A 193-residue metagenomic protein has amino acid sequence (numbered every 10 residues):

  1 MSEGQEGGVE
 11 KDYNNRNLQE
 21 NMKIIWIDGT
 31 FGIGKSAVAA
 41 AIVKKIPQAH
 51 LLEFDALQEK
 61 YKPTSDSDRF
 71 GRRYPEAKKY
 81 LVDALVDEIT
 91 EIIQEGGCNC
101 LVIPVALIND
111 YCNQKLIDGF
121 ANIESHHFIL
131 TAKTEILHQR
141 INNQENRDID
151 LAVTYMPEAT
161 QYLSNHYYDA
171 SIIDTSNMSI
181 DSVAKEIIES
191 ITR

Functional and structural regions predicted by a protein language model:
I27: Hydrophobic anchor at the beta1->P-loop junction of P-loop NTPases
T30: P-loop (Walker A) phosphate-binding loop of NTP-binding proteins
I33: ATP-binding Walker
S36: Walker A/P-loop
A40-D83: Conserved substrate/cofactor phosphate-moiety recognition/catalytic segment in nucleotide-dependent phosphotransferases
Y80-A121: Glycine-rich phosphate-binding loop used to anchor ATP phosphates in small-molecule kinases, encompassing both
N122-R140: Conserved phosphate-donor/acceptor-positioning beta-strand/loop module used by diverse small-molecule
N143-E186: Small-molecule kinase domains that catalyze NTP-dependent phosphoryl transfer to phosphate-bearing small molecules
